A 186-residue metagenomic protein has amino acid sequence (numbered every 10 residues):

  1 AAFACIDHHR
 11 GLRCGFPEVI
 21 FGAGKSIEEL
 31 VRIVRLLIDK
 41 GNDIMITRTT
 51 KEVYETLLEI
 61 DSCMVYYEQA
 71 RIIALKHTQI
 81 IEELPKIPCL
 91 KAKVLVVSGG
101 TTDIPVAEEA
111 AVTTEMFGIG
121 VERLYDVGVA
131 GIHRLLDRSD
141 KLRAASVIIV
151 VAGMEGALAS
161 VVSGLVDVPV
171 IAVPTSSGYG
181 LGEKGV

Functional and structural regions predicted by a protein language model:
A1-M64: Long amphipathic alpha-helical segments
K25-S26, T101-T102, G153-G156, S176-G178: Short glycine-rich anion-binding loops that position phosphate/pyrophosphate groups of nucleotides and phosphorylated
I33-D39, K51-V53, C63, I73-A74 (+4 more regions): N-terminal loops that bind phosphate or other acidic moieties and the adjacent beta-alpha structural core
I72-K76, E82, G120-K141, V186: Glycine-rich oxoanion-binding loops at beta->alpha junctions
P88-G131: Glycine-rich phosphate/diphosphate-binding loop of Rossmann-like nucleotide-binding domains
A130-V150, G156-A157, V161: N-terminal small/polar loop signature for handling phosphorylated ligands or for N-terminal nucleophile
A157-V186: Glycine-rich phosphate/nucleotide-binding loop
